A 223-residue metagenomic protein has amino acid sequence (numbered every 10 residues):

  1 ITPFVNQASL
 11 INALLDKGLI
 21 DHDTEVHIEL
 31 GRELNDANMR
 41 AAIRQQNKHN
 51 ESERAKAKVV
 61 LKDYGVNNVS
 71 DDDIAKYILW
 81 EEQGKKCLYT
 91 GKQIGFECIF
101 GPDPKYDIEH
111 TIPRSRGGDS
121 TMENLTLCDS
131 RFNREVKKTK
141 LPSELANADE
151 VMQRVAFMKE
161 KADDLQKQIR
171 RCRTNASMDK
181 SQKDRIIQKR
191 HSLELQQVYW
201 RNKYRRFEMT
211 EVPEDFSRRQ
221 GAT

Functional and structural regions predicted by a protein language model:
I1-E82, Q93, K140-T223: Mixed-charge, low-complexity interaction segments
F4, L125-F132: Extended alpha-helical, oligomerization-prone segments that build pores/tubes and scaffolds
D72, L79-Q83, C87, G101-K105 (+2 more regions): Active-site-proximal structural scaffolding
C87-T90, D129: Short cysteine-rich clusters marking metal-coordination/redox-active sites
K92-L127, V136-S143: Histidine-centered nuclease catalytic patch
N133-V136, R154: Short alpha-helical interface elements
